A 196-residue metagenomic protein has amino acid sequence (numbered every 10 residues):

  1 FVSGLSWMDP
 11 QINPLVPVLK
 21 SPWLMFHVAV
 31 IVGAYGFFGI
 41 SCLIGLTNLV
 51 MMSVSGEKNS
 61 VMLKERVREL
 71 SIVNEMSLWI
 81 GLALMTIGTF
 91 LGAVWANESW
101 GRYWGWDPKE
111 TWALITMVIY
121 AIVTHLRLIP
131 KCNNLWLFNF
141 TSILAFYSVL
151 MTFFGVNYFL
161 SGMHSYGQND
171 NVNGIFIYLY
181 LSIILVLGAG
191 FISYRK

Functional and structural regions predicted by a protein language model:
F1-N13, W23-S53, E69-S99, P108-M163 (+1 more regions): Hydrophobic cores of alpha-helical transmembrane segments in multi-pass integral membrane proteins
V54-L70: Membrane-interface interhelical connector segments
W104-W106: Short beta-alpha connecting loops at secondary-structure transitions that line or flank enzyme active sites
